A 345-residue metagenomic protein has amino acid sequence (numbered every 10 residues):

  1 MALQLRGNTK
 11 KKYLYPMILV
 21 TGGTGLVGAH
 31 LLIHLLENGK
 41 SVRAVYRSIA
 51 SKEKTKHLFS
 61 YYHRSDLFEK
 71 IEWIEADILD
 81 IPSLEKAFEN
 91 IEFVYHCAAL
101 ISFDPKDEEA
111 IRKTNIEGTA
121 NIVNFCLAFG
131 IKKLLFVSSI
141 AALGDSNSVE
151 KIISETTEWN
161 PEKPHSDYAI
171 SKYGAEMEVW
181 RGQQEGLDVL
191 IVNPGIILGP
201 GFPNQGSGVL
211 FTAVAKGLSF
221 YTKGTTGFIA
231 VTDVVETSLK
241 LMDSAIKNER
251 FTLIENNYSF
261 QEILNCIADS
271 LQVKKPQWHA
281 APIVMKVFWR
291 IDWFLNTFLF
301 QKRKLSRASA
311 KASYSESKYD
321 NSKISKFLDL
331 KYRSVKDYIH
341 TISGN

Functional and structural regions predicted by a protein language model:
I18-N38: N-terminal Rossmann NAD(P)H-binding glycine-rich loop of SDR-like oxidoreductase domains
Y46-D66: Glycine-rich phosphate-binding loop and adjoining beta1-alpha1-beta2 segment of Rossmann-like nucleotide-binding folds
S60, R64-E117: NAD(P)H-binding glycine-rich loop region in Rossmannoid oxidoreductase-like domains and their noncatalytic homologs
E108-E109, E117-S166: Conserved Rossmann-fold NAD(P)-dependent oxidoreductase catalytic core, especially the SDR/UDP-sugar
N121, Q205-G206, T222-M242, E249: Substrate-positioning beta->alpha
K163-L190: Active-site Tyr-X1-5-Lys
Q183-V231: NAD(P)-dependent short-chain dehydrogenase/reductase
T237-K302, N321, K326, K331-S343: Mid/C-terminal beta-alpha module of Rossmann-like enzyme folds, strongest in SDR-family dehydrogenases/epimerases
